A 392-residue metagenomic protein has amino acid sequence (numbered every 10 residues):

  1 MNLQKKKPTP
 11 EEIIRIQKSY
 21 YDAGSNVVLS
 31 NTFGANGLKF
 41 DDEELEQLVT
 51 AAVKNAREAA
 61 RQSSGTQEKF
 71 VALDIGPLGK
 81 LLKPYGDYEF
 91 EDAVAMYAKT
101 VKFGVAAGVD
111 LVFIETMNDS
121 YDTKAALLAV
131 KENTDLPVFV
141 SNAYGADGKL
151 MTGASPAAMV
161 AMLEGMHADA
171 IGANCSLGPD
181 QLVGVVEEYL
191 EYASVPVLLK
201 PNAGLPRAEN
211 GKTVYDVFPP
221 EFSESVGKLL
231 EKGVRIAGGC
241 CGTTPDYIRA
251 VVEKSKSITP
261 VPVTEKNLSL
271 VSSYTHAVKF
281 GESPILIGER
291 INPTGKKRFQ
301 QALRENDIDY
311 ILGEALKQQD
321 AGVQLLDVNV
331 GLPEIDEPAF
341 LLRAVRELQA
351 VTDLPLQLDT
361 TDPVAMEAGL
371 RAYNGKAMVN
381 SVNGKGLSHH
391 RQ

Functional and structural regions predicted by a protein language model:
M1-Q392: Domain-level signal for soluble alpha/beta catalytic cores
